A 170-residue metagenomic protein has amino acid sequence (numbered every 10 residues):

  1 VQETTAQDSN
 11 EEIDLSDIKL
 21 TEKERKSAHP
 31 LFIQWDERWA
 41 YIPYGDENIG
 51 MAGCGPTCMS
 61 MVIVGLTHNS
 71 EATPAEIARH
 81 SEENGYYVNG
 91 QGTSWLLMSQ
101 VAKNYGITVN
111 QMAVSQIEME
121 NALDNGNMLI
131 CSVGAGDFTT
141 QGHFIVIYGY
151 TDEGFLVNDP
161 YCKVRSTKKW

Functional and structural regions predicted by a protein language model:
V1-Y86: Active-site-adjacent structural segments surrounding the nucleophilic cysteine of cysteine proteases and isopeptidases
K19-L20, S27, V64, N69-W170: Conserved active-site-adjacent core of cysteine acyl-enzyme catalytic domains
